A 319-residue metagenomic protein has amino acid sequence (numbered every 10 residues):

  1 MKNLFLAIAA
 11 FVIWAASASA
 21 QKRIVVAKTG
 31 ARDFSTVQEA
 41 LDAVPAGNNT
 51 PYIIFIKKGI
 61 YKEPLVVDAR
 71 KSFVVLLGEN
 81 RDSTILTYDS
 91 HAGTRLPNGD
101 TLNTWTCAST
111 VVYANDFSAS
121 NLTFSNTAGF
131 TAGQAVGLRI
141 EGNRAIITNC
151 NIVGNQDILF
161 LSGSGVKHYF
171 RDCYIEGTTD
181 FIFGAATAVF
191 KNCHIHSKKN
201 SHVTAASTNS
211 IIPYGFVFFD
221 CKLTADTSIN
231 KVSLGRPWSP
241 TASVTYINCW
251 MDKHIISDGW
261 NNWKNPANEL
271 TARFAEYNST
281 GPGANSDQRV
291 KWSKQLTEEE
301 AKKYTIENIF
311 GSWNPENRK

Functional and structural regions predicted by a protein language model:
M1-K22: Bacterial Sec-dependent N-terminal signal peptides
Q21-K319: Sequence-level preference for short, compositionally simple segments enriched in small aliphatic or small polar residues
